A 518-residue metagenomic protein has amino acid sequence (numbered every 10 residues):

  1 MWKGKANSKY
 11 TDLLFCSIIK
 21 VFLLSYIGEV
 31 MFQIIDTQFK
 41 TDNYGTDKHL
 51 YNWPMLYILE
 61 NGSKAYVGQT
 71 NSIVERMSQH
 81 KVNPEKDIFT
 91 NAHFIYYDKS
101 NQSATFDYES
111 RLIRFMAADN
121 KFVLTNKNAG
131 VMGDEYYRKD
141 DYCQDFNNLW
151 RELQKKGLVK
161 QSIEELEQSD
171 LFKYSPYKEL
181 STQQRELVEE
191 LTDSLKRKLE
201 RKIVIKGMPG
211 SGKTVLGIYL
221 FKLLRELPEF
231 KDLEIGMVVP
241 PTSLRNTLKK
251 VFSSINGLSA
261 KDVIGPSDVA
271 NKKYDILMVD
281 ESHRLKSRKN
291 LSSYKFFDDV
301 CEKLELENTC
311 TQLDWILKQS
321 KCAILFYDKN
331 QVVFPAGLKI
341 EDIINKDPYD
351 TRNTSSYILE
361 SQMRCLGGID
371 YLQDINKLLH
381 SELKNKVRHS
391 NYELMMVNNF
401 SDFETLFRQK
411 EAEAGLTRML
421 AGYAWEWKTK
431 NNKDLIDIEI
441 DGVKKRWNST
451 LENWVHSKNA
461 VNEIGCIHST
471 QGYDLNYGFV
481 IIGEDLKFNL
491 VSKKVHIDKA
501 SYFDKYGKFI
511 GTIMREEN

Functional and structural regions predicted by a protein language model:
Y10-E75, Q79, S103: GIY-YIG nuclease catalytic motif and its immediate N-terminal context
P54-L56, K64, S72-L158: Structure-specific nucleic-acid interaction/processing domains
Q161-L180: Conserved adenine-nucleotide phosphate-binding loops and their immediately adjacent elements
P176-R201: N-terminal pre-P-loop "Q-motif" helix
I205-V215: Walker A/P-loop nucleotide-binding motif
S211, N256, K261-A270, I276 (+1 more regions): Core RecA-like ATPase module of SF1/SF2 helicases and allied nucleic-acid translocases
L216, L220: Hydrophobic positions on the alpha1 helix immediately C-terminal to the Walker A/P-loop
H283-D350: Signature of the SF2 helicase/ATPase Hel1-core->accessory helical subdomain module
